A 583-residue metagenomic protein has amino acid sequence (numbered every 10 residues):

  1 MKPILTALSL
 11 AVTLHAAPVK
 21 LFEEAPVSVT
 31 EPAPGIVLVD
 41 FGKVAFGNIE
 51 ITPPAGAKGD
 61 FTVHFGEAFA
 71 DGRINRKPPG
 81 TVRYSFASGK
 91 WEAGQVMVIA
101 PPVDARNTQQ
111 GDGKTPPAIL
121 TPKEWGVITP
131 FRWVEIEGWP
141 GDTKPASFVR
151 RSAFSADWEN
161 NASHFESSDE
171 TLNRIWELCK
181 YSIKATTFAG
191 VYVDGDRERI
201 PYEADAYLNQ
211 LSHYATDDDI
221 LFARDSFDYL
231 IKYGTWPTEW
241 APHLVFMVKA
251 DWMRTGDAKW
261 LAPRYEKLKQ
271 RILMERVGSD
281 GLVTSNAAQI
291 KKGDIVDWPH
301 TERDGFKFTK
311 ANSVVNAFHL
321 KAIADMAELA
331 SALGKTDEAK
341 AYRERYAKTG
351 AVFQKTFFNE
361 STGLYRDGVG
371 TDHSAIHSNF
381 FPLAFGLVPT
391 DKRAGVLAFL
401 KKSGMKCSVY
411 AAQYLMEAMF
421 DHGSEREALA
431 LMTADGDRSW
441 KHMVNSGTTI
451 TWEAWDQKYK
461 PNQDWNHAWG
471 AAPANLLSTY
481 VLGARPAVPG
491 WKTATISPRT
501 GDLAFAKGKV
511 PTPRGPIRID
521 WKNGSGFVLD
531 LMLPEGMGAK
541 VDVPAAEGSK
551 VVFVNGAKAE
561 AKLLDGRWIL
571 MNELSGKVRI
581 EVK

Functional and structural regions predicted by a protein language model:
M1-P3: Positively charged n-region of N-terminal signal peptides that target proteins for export
L5-A16: Hydrophobic h-region of N-terminal signal peptides that target proteins for export in Gram-negative bacteria
A17-G190, D205, D219-A223, K259 (+2 more regions): Extracellular/oxidizing-compartment recognition motifs
K20-F22, G72, E344, A351 (+1 more regions): Non-catalytic C-terminal accessory modules of carbohydrate-active enzymes
W133, T143-L221, D225, T235 (+6 more regions): Active-site acid/base region of carbohydrate-active enzymes
W139, L208-D217, L244-W260, F318-T336 (+3 more regions): Well-ordered alpha-helical scaffold segments within catalytic/enzyme domains
E198, L244-V245, V283-T284, T301-K310 (+2 more regions): C-terminal capping/lid segments that line or modulate ligand- or cofactor-binding pockets
